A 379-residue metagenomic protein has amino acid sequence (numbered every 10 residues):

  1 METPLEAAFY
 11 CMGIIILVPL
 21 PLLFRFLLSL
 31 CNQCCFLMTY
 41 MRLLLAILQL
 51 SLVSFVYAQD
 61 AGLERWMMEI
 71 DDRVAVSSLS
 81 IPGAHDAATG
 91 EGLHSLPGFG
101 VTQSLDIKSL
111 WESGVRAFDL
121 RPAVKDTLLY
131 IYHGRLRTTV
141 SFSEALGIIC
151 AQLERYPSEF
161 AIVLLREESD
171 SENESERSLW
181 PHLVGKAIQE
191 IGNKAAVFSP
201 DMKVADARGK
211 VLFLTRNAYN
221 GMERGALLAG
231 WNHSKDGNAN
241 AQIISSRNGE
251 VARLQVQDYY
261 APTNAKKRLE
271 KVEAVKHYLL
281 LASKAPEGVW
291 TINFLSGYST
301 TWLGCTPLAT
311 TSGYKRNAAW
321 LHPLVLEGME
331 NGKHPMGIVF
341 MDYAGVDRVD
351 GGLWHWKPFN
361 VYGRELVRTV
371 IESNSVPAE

Functional and structural regions predicted by a protein language model:
M1-M12: Positively charged N-terminal leader segments that act as targeting/secretion signals
C11, C31-C35: Cysteine-centered motifs
M38-L43: Positively charged n-region of N-terminal signal peptides that target proteins for export
A46-V53: Bacterial N-terminal signal peptides
Q59-S113, D126-Y156, F160, L295-E379: Long, acidic (Asp/Glu-rich), low-complexity accessory segments flanking structured domains
F118-L120, A161, F213: Hydrophobic faces of well-ordered beta-strands that scaffold small-molecule active sites in alpha/beta enzyme cores
R121, V163, V339: Conserved, mostly hydrophobic/aromatic
K194-K333: Surface-exposed substrate-engagement region within the catalytic domains of secreted or surface-exposed extracellular
